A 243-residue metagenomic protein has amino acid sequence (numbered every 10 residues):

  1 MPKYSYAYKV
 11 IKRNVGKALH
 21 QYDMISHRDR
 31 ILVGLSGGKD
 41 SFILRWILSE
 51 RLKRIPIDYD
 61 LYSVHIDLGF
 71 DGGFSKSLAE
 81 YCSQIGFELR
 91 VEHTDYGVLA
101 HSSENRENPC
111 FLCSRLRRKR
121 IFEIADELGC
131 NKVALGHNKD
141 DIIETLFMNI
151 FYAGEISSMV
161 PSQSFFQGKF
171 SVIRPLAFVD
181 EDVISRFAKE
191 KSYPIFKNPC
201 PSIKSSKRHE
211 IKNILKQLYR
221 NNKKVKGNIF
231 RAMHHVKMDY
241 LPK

Functional and structural regions predicted by a protein language model:
P2-L146, Y152, D182-E190: ATP-dependent adenylation/nucleotidyltransferase module used to activate substrates
Y8, S114, K204-K207, N222 (+1 more regions): Generic structural signal for well-ordered, non-membrane alpha-helical segments in soluble metabolic enzymes
K12, R118, L215, N222 (+1 more regions): Short amphipathic alpha-helical/adjacent loop interface patches that line ligand and macromolecule-binding sites
N14, A18, I150, I214-Q217 (+2 more regions): Residues that form generic nucleotide/phosphate-binding pockets
L61, K132, D140-R220: Catalytic subdomain that performs nucleotidyl-dependent activation
L68-F70, Y96-V98, Q163-F166, V179 (+2 more regions): Residue-level detector of flexible, active-site-proximal loop/helix-junction positions within diverse enzyme catalytic
A100-S103, K207-R208, M238-L241: Short, solvent-exposed polar/charged micro-motifs at secondary-structure junctions
R220, K224-K243: A short, charged, Gly/Pro-tolerant segment at domain boundaries
